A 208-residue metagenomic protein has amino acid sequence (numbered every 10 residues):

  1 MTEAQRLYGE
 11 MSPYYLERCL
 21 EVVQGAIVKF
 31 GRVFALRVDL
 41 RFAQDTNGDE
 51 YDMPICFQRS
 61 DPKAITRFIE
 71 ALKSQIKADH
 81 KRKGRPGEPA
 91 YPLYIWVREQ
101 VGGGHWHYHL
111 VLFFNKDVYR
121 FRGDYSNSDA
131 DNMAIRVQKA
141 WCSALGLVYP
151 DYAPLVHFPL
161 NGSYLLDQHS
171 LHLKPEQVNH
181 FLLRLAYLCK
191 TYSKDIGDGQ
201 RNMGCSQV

Functional and structural regions predicted by a protein language model:
M1-F30, K116-V208: Catalytic "initiation/cleavage/transfer" segments centered on a nucleophilic residue and adjacent nucleic-acid-engaging
V23-I27, K83-R85, L93-G102: Catalytic micro-motifs at enzyme active sites that drive phosphoryl/nucleotidyl and oxygen chemistry
V33-G48: Active-site-flanking beta-strand signature of metal-NTP-handling nucleotidyl enzymes and homologous cyclase-like
R37, I76-Y94, L147-Y164: Short glycine-rich, low-complexity/disordered patches
T46-Y91: Short N-terminal edge-element motif at the start of the domain
N47, K81, W106, D117-D124: Short, solvent-exposed secondary-structure capping/transition elements
K63-R67, P89-Y91, G103-H109, N132 (+1 more regions): Short, well-structured alpha-helical interface segments that form or flank functional binding sites
L93-Y119: Histidine-centered divalent-metal-coordination microenvironment in nucleic-acid enzymes
